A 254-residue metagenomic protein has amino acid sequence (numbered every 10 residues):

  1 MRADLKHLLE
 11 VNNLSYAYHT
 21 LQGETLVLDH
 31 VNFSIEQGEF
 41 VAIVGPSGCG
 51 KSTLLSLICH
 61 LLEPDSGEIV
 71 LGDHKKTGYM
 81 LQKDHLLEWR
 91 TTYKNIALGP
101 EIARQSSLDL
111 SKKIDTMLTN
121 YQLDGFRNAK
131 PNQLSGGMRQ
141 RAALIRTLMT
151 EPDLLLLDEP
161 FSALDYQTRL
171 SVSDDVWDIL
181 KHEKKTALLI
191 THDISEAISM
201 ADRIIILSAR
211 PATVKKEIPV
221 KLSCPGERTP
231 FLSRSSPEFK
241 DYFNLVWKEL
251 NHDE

Functional and structural regions predicted by a protein language model:
V44-P46: The feature captures the beta-strand-to-loop junction immediately N-terminal to the Walker
C59: Helix-to-loop junction immediately C-terminal to a conserved catalytic motif
R90-A97: Short coil-to-helix segment of the ABC ATPase nucleotide-binding domain corresponding to the Q-loop/switch region
L108-F126, D178: Conserved ABC ATPase "signature" region
K130-L134, M138: Conserved ABC ATPase signature
M149-D153: A short, proline-enriched helix->beta-strand linker immediately N-terminal to the Walker B motif in ABC-type P-loop
L155-D158: Catalytic Walker B motif of ABC-type/P-loop ATPase nucleotide-binding domains
